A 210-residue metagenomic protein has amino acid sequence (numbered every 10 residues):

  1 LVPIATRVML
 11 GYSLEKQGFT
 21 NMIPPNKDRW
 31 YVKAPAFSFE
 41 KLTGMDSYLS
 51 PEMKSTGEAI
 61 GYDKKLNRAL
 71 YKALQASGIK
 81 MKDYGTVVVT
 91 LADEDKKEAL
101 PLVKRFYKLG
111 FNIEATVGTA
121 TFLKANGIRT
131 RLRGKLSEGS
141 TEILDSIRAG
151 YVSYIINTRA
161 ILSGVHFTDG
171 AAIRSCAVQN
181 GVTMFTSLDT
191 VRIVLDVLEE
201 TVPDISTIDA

Functional and structural regions predicted by a protein language model:
L1-L132, E138-F185, V191-V194, E200-A210: ATP-dependent carboxylate/acyl-activation modules
